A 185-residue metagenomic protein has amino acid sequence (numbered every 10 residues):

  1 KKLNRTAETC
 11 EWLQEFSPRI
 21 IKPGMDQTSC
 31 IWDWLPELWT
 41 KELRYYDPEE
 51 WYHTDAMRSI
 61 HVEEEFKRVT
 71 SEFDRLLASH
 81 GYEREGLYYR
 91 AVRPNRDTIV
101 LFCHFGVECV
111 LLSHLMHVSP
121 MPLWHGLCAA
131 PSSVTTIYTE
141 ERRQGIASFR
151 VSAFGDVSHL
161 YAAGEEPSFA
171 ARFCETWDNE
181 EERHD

Functional and structural regions predicted by a protein language model:
K1-K2, L76, H114: Alpha-helical structural signal in soluble globular domains
K1-W51: Phosphate-coordination/substrate-recognition cap region in phosphate-metabolizing enzymes
T9, T98-L101: Short glycine-rich phosphate-binding loop at a beta-alpha junction
E15-C30, L87-T98, V110-D185: Acidic, low-complexity terminal tails and accessory targeting/binding regions of phosphate-metabolizing enzymes
W34-R68, W177-N179: Short glycine/proline- and acidic residue-enriched helix-loop micro-motifs that form flexible lids or anion-recognition
T54-Y88: Internal catalytic-core helix/loop-beta-alpha segment that presents or stabilizes conserved functional determinants
